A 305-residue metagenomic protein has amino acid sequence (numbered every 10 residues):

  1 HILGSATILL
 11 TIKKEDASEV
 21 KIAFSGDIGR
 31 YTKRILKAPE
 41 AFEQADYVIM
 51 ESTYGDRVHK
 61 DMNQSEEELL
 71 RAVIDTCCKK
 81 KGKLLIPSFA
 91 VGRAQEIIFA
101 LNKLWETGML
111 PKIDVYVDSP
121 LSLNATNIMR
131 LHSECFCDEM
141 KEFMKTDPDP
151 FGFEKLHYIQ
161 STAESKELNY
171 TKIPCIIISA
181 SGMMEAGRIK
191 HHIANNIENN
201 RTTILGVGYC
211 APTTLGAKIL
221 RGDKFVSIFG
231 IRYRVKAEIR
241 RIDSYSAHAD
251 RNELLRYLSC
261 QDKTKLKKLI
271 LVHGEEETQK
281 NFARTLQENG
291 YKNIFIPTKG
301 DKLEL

Functional and structural regions predicted by a protein language model:
I2-E96, N102-M109, D114: His/Asp/Glu-rich metal-coordinating catalytic cores of metallo-dependent phosphodiesterases/hydrolases acting on
E40-Q44, M109-L110, N195-N200, R232-R234 (+1 more regions): Short, conserved loop/helix-junction motifs that constitute active-site signature segments in enzyme catalytic cores
S52-E67, A237-R256: Glycine-rich phosphate-binding "P-loop"
L70-P212, S227, V272, K280: Hard-cation-handling environments
R71, R188-H191, S246-D262: A short, acidic, amphipathic alpha-helical segment used as a generic capping/interface helix at domain edges
S119-A125, R130, I204-Y245, Q287-L305: Short, flexible loop segments at boundaries between secondary-structure elements
I189, L269, I294: Hydrophobic, well-ordered secondary-structure elements that form the walls of internal hydrophobic environments
L254-N289: C-terminal structured "cap/appendage" subdomains that terminate the fold
